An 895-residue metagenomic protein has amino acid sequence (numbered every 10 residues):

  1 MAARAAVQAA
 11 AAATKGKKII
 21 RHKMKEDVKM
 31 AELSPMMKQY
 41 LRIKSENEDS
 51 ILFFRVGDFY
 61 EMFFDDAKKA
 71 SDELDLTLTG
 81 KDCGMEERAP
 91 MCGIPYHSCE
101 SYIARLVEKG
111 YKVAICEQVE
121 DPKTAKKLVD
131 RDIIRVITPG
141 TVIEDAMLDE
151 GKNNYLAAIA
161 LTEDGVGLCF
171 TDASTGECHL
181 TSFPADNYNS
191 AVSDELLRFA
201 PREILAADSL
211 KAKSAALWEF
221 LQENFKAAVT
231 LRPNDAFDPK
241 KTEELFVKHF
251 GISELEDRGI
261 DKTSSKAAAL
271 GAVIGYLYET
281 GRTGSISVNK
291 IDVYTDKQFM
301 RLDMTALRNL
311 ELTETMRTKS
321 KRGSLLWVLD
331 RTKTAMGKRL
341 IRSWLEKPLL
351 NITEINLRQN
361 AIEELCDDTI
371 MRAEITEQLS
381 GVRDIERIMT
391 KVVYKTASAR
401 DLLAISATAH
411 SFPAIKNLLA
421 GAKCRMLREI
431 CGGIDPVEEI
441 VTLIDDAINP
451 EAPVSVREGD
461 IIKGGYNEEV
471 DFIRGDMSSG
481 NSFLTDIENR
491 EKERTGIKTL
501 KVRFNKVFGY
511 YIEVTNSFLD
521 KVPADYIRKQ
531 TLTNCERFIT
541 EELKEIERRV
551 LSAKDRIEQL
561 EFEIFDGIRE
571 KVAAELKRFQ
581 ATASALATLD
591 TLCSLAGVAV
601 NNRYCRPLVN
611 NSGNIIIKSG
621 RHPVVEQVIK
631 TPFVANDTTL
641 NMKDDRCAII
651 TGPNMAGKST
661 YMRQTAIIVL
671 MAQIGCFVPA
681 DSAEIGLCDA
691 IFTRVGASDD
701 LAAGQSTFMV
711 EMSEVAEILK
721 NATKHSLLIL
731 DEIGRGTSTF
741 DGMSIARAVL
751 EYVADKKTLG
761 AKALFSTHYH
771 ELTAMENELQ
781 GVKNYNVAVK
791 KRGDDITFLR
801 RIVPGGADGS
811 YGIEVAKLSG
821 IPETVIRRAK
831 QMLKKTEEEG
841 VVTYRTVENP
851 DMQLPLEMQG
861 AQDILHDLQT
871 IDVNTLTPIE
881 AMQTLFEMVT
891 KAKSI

Functional and structural regions predicted by a protein language model:
A2-T14: Compositionally biased low-complexity segments, especially N-terminal hydrophobic helices that form the hydrophobic
K17, K25-E364, E377-S380, D384-V393 (+1 more regions): Charged catalytic and DNA/RNA-contacting regions of genome-maintenance and nucleic-acid-processing enzymes
F64-A67, T263, K333-T334, R339 (+6 more regions): ATPase nucleotide-binding head domains, primarily ABC-like/P-loop NTPase cores
C116, P139-L148, G284, A420-M426 (+5 more regions): Active-site phosphate-binding and catalytic loops of NTP-dependent enzymes
G165, N234-V247, M300-R301, L312 (+6 more regions): Amphipathic heptad-repeat alpha-helical coiled-coil/stalk segments that mediate oligomerization, filament/stalk
L196, P201-A212, E219, E542-E575 (+2 more regions): Conserved catalytic alpha/beta cores of large enzymes that bind or transform nucleotide phosphates and polynucleotides
Y394, S398, T408-S411, G464-G465 (+2 more regions): Charged, surface-exposed helical/loop "interaction arms" that form contiguous linear patches used for dimerization
N505, Q869-I895: Terminal-proximal interaction/regulatory segments of ATP-powered molecular machines
